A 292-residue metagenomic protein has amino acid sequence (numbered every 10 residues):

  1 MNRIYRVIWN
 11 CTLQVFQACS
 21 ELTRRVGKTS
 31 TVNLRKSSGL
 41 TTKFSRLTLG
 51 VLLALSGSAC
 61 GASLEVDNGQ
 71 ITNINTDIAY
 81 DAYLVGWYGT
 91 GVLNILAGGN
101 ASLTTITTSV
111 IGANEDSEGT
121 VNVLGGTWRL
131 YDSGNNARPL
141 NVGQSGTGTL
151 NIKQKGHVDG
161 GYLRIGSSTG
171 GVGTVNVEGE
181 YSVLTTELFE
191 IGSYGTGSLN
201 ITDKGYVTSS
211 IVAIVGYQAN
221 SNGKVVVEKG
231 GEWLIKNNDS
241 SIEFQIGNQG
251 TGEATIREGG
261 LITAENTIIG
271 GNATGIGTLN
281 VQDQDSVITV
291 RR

Functional and structural regions predicted by a protein language model:
N2-R3, W9-L13: An N-terminal, helix-rich hydrophobic module
I4-Y5, T90: Short loop/turn microsegments at loop-to-beta-strand junctions
R6, Q17, L64-E65: Soluble periplasmic/extracytoplasmic beta-strand elements of cell-envelope proteins
T12, Q17-C19, R24-C60: Gram-negative bacterial Sec-dependent N-terminal signal peptides
C60-R292: Beta-strand-rich extracellular passenger or scaffold domains
